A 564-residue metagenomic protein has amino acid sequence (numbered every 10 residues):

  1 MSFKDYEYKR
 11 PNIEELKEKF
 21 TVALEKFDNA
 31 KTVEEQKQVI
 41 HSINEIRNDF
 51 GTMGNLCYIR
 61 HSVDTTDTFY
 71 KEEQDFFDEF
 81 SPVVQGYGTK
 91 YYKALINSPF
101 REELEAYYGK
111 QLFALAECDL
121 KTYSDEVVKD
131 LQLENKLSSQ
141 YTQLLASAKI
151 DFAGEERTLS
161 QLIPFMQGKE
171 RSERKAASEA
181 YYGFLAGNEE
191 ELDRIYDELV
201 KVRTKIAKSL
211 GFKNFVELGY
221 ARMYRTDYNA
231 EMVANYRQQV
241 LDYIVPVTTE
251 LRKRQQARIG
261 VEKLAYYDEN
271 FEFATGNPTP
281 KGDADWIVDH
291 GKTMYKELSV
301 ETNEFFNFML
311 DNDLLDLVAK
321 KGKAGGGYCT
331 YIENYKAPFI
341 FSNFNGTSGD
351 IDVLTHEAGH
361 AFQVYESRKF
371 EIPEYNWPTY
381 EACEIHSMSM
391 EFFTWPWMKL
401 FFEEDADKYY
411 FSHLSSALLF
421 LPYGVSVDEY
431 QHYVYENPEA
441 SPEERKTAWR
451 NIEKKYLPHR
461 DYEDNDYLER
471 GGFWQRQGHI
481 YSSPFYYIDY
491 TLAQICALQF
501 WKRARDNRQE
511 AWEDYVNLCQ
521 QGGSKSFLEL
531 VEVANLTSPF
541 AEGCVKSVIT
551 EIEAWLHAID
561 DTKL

Functional and structural regions predicted by a protein language model:
M1-N277: A well-structured
F113, E117, L354, F362 (+6 more regions): C-terminal, non-catalytic "cap/extension" segments appended to globular domains
T122-Y123, A180-N188, Y228-A234, E269-P280 (+6 more regions): Glycine- and acidic
Y196-A207, F212-K213, L251-Q255, G359-K369 (+1 more regions): Long, well-ordered alpha-helical segments
D242-Y243, S367, P378-A406, H413-S415 (+2 more regions): Post-HExxH zinc-binding segment in Zn-dependent metallohydrolases
R258, T275-Y335, T347: Auxiliary, metal-adjacent structural segments of Zn-dependent hydrolase domains
L310-G326, K336-I340, P458-S482: Flexible, glycine/threonine-enriched loop-and-boundary segments that flank and lead into catalytic domains of large
S342-S367, E384-S387, F392, Y430 (+1 more regions): Active-site recognition of the HExxH zinc-binding catalytic motif
